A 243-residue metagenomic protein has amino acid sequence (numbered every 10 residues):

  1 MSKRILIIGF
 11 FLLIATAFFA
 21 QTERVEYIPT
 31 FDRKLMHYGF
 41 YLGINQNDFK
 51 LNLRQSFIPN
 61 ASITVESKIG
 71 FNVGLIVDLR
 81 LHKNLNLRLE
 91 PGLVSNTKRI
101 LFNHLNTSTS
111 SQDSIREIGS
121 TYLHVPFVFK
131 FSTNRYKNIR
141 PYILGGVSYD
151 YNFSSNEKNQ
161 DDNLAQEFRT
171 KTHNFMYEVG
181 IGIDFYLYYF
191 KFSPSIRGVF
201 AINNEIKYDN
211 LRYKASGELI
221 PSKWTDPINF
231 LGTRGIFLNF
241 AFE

Functional and structural regions predicted by a protein language model:
M1-V25, F240-E243: Bacterial Sec-dependent N-terminal signal peptides
Q21-I69, A241-E243: Short glycine/proline- and aromatic-enriched beta-strand/turn motifs that initiate or cap beta-hairpins
D32-H37, I44-K50, D78-E157, N239 (+1 more regions): Gram-negative (and chloroplast) outer-membrane scaffold detector with strong preference for beta-barrel transmembrane
K34-M36, S67-F71, G119-V125, I139 (+2 more regions): Residues that define the transmembrane beta-barrel architecture of outer-membrane proteins
F40-L51, T97, R197-N210: Short, solvent-exposed beta-strand-terminating loops
L51-T64, N96-S120, F153-K171, I206-I228: Flexible, solvent-exposed loop segments that connect beta-strands
G70-R80: A short, N-terminal amphipathic alpha-helix
Y188-E243: Predominantly the C-terminal beta-signal and adjacent terminal strand-loop region of outer-membrane beta-barrel
